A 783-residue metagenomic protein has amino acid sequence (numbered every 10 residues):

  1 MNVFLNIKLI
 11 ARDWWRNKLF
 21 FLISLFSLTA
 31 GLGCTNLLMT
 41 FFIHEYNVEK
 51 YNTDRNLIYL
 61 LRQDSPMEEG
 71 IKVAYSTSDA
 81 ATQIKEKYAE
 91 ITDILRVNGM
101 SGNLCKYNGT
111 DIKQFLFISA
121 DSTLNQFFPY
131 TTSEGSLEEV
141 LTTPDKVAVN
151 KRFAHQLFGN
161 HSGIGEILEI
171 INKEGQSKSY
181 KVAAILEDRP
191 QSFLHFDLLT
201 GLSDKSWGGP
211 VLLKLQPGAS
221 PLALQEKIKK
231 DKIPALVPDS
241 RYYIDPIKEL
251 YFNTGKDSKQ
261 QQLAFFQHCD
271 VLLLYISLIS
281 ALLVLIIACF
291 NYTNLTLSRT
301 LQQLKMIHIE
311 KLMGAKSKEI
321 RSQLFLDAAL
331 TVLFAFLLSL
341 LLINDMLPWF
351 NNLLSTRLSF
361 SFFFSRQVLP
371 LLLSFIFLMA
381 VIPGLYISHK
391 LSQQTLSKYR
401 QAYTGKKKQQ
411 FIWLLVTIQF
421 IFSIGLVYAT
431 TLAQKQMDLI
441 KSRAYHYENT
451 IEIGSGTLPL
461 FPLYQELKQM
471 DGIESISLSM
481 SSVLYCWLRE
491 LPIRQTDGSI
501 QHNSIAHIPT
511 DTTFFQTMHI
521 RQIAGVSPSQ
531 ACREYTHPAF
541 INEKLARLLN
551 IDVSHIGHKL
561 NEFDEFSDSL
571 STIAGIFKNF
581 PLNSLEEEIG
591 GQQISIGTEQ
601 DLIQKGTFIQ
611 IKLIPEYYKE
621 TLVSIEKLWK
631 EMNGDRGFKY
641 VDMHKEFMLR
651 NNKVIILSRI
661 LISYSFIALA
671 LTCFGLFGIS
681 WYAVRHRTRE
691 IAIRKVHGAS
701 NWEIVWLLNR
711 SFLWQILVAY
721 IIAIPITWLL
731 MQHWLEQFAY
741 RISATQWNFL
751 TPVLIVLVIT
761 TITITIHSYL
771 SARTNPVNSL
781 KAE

Functional and structural regions predicted by a protein language model:
M1-I7, R12, R16-N17, D231-A281 (+7 more regions): Membrane-helix entry/capping segments
N2-L25, L263-F266, T296-S322, L326-A329 (+4 more regions): Alpha-helical transmembrane segments of integral membrane proteins
R16-E45, H268-K305, V332-L333, L337-L338 (+4 more regions): Hydrophobic alpha-helical transmembrane segments of multi-pass inner-membrane transport and secretion
L38-L104, I118, K205-Q216, L222-K227 (+5 more regions): Membrane-proximal extracellular/periplasmic loop immediately following the first transmembrane helix
D121-E134, V147-C269, Q465-L649: Mid-to-C-terminal secondary-structure elements that act as membrane-proximal/extracytoplasmic interface segments
M306-P348, A668, R689-Q732, E736 (+2 more regions): Transmembrane alpha-helical interface segments in multi-pass membrane proteins
V368-I387, I667-L669, C673, N748-L770: Hydrophobic alpha-helical transmembrane segments of polytopic membrane proteins
D635-I716, Y720, M731: C-terminal transmembrane helical bundles of large multi-pass transporters and their helix-start/helix-kink determinants
